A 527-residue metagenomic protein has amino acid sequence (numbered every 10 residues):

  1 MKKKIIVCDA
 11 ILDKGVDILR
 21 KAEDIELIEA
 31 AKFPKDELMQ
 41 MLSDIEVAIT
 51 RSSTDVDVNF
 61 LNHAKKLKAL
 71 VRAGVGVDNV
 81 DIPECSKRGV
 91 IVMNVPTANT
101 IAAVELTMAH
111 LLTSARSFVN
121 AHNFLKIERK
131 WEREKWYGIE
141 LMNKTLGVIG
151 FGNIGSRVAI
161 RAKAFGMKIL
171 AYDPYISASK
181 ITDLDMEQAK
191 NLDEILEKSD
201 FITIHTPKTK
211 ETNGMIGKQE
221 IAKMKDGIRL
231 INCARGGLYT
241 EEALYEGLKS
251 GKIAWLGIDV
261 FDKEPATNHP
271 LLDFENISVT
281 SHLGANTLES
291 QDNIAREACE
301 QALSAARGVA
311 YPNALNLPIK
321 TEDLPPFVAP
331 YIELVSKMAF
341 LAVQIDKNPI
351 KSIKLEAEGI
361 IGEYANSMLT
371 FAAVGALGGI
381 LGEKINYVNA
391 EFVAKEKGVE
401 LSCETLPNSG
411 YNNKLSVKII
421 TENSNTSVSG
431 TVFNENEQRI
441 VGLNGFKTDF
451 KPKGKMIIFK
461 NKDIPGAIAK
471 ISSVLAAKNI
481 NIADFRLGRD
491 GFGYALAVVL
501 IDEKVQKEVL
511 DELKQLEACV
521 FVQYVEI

Functional and structural regions predicted by a protein language model:
M1-V92, G217-Q219: An N-terminal-biased, well-structured beta-alpha scaffold segment characteristic of Rossmann-like dinucleotide-binding
A30-A31, A73-G74, V90-I101, L192 (+2 more regions): Short beta->alpha connector loops at strand-helix junctions that form conserved, small/polar/Pro-enriched
T54-F60, P174-P270: Rossmann-like adenosine-cofactor binding region
R88, P96-T145, R157-I160, S179 (+1 more regions): Phosphate-binding beta-alpha-beta segment of Rossmann-like dinucleotide-binding domains, i.e., the NAD(P)
V92-M93, G227-I345, E526: Rossmann-like dinucleotide-binding domain for NAD(H)/NADP(H)
V104-N123, K144, K163-M167, R296-V309 (+1 more regions): Oxidoreductase and adenylate-handling cofactor-binding alpha/beta cores
F151-G152: Glycine-rich Rossmann-fold phosphate-binding loop(s) that bind the pyrophosphate of adenine dinucleotide cofactors
K320-T321, P326-I527: A conserved regulatory-domain signal marking ACT and ACT-like small-molecule sensing domains and adjacent regulatory
